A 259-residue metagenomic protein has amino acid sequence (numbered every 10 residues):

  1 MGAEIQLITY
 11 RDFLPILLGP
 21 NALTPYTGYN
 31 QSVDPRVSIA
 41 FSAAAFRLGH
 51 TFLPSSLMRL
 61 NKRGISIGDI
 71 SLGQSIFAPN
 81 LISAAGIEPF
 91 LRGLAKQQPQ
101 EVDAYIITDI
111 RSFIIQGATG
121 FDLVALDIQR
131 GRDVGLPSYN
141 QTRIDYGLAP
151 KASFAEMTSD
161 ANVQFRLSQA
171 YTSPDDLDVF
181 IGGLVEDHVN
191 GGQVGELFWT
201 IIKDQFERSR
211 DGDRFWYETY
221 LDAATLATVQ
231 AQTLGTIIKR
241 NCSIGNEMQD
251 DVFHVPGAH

Functional and structural regions predicted by a protein language model:
M1-H259: Terminal regions of secretory-pathway proteins
